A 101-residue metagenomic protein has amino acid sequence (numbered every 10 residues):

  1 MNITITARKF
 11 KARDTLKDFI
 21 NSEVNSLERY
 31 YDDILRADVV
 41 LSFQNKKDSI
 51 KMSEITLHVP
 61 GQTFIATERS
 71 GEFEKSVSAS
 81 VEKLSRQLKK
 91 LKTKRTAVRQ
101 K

Functional and structural regions predicted by a protein language model:
M1-K101: N-terminal, polar/charged subdomain of small-to-medium soluble alpha/beta proteins
